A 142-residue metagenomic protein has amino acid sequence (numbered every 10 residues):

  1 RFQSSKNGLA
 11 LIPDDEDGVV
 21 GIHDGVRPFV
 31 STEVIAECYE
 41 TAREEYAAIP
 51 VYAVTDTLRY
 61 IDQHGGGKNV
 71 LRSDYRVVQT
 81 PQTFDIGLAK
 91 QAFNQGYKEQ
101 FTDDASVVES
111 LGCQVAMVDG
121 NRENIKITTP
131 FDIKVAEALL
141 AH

Functional and structural regions predicted by a protein language model:
R1-G65, Q79: Conserved beta-loop-beta/alpha segment of the NTase-like Rossmann-fold superfamily that binds/positions NTPs
L11-I12, T41, K68-N69, E99-Q100 (+1 more regions): Solvent-exposed alpha-helices and their adjacent loops that cap or buttress functional pockets in soluble metabolic
D17-G18, K68-N69, Q82-I86: A short alpha-helix capping/helix-coil boundary motif
E37, N69-L71, C113: Hydrophobic alpha-helical segments with strong N-terminal bias
E40, R72-S73, A116-M117: Short hydrophobic/aromatic segments of transmembrane alpha-helices and their interfaces
K68-V78: A recurrent flexible, glycine/aromatic-enriched loop bordering the glycosyltransferase active site that acts as
R76-H142: Conserved alpha/beta core of the MobA/IspD/sugar-nucleotide pyrophosphorylase nucleotidyltransferase superfamily
